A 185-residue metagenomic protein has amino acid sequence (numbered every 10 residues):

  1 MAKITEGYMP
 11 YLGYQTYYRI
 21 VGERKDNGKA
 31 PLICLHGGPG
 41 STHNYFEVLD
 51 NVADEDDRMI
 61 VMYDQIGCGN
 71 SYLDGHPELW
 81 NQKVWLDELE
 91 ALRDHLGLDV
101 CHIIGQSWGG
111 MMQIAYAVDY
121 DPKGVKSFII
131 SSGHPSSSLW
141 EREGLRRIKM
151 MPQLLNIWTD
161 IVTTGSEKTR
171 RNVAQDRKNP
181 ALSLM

Functional and structural regions predicted by a protein language model:
M1-A2: Eukaryotic N-terminal targeting leaders
G7-Q82, L92-R93: Conserved HGGG/HGGXW glycine-rich cap/lid loop of the alpha/beta-hydrolase fold
G28-K29, D57, L98-V100, V125: A general structural motif
E78-W80, D119, G144-K149: Short, hinge-like loop/turn segments at secondary-structure boundaries
K83-C101: Conserved acidic catalytic loop of the alpha/beta-hydrolase fold
D99-E143: Conserved hydrolase catalytic core segment
K126-R171: Flexible "cap/lid" loop of the alpha/beta hydrolase fold
S166-M185: Conserved alpha/beta-hydrolase catalytic His-Asp/Glu region
